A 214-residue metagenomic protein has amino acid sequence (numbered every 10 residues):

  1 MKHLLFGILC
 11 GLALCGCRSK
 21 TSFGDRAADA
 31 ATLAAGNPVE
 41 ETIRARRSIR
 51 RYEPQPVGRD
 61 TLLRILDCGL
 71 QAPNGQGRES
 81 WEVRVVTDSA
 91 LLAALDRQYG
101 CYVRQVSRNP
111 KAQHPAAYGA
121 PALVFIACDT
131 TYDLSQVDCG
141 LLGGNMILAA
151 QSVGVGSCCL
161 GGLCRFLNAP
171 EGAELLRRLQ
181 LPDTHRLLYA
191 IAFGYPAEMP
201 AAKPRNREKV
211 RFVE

Functional and structural regions predicted by a protein language model:
M1-L4: Positively charged n-region of N-terminal signal peptides that target proteins for export
G7-A13: Bacterial N-terminal signal peptides
L14-E214: Acidic, surface-exposed loops and disordered segments
